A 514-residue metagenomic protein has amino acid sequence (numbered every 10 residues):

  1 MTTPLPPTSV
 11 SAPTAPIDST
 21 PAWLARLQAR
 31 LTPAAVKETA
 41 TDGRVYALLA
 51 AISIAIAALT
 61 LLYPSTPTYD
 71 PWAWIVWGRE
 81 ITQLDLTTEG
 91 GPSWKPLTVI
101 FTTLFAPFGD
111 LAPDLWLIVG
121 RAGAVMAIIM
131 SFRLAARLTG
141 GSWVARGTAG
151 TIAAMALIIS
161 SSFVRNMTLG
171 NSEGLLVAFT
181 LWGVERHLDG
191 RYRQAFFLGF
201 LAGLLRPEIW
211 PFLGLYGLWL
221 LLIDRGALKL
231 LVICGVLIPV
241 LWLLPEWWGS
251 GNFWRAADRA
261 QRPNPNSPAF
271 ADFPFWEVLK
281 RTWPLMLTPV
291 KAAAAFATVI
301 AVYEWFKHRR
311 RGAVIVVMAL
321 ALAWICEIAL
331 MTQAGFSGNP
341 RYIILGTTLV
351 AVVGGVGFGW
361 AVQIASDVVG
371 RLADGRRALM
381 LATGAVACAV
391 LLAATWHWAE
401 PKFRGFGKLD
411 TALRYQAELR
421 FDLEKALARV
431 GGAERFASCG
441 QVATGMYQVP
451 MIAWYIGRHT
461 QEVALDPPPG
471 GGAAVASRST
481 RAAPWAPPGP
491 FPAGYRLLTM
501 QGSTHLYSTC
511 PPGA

Functional and structural regions predicted by a protein language model:
L24-P33, F196-F197, P211-L237, A301-R310: Perimembrane helix-loop-helix junctions
G43-A47, S131-I159, V177-A178, Q194: Transmembrane-helix signature of polytopic, membrane-embedded enzymes that assemble or transfer cell-envelope glycans
V45-A50, G147-T151, I233-V240, A293-A297 (+2 more regions): Signature aromatic-anchored transmembrane alpha helix within multi-pass, membrane-resident enzymes that catalyze glycan
A57, A73, F212-L213, G226-V299 (+2 more regions): Membrane-lumen/periplasm interface segments of specific transmembrane helices in polyprenyl phosphate-linked
L115-W143, Y303: Transmembrane-helix motifs of polytopic, lipid-linked glycan transferases
M130-R133, L175-Q194, L198, L349-V353: Specific aromatic-rich, kink-prone transmembrane helix
M167, E173, L205-P207, P211 (+2 more regions): Hydrophobic/aromatic-rich transmembrane helices and adjacent perimembrane loops
T383-P450: Membrane-embedded, lumen/periplasm-facing catalytic core of multi-pass transferases that use lipid-linked donors
